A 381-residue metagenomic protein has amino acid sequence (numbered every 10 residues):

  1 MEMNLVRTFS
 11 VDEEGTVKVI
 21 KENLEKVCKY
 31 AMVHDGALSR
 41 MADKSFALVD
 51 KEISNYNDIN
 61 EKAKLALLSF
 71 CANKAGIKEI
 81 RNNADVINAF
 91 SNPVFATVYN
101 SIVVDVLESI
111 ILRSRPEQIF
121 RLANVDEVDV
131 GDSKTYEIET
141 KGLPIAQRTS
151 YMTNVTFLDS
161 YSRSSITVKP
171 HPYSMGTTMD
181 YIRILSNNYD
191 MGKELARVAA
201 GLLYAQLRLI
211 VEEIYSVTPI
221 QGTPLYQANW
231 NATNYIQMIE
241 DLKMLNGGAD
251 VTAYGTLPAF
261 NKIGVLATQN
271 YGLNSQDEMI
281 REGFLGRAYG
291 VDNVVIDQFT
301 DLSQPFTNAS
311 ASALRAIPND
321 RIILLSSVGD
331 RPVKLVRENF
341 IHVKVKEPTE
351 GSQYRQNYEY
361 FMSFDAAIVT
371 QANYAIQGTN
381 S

Functional and structural regions predicted by a protein language model:
M1-I87, A309-S381: Extended, compositionally biased alpha-helical segments that mediate assembly or anchoring
L48-N57, D85-A89, P93-T97, Y181-G192: Short, charged/polar micro-motifs that form catalytic or ligand-binding hotspots
D85-Y173: Assembly/oligomerization interface modules of large self-assembling protein complexes
I102-Y136, G264-S275, R331-Q356: Surface-exposed flexible segments
H171-Y173, A249, S352-Y354: Residues at beta-strand starts and edge strands
S174-A249: Alpha-helical scaffold segments that mediate packing/assembly in large oligomeric complexes
Y204, R208, A259-N261, F364-A366: Short loop/turn segments at secondary-structure transitions that flank enzyme active sites
I239-K334: Extended oligomerization regions of viral-like shell subunits
